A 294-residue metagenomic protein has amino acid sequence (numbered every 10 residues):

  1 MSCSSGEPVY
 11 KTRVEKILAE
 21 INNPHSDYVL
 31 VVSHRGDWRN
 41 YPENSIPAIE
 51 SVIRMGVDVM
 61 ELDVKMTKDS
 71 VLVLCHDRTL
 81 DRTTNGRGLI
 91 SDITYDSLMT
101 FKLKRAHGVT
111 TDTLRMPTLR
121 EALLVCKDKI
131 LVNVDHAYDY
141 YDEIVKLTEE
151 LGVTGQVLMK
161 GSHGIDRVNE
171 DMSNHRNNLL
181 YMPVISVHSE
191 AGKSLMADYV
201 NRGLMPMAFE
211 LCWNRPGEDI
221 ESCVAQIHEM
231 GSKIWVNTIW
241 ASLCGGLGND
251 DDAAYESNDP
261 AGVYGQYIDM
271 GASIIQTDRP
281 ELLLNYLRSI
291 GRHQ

Functional and structural regions predicted by a protein language model:
C3-Q294: Phosphate-group recognition and catalysis centered on beta-loop-alpha active-site segments
